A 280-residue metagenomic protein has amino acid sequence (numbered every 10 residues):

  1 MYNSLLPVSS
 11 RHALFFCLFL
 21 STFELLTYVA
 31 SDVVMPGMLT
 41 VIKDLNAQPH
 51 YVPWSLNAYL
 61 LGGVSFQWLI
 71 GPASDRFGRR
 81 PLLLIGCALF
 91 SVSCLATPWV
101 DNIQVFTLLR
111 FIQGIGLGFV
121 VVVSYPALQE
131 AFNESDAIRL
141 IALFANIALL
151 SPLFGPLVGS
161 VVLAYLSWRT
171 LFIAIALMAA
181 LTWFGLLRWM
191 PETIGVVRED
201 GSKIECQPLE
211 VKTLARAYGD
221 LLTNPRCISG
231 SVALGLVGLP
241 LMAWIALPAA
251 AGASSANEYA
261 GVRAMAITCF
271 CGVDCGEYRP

Functional and structural regions predicted by a protein language model:
Y2-S9, G195-G230: Juxtamembrane intracellular "pre-TM" segments in multi-pass secondary transporters
D32, L60-W68, P152-L153, F270-Y278: Residue-level signature of mid-helix packing/kink "hotspots" within the transmembrane helices of 12-pass Major
G37-S65: Extracellular/periplasmic helix-loop-helix junction of adjacent transmembrane segments in MFS-like secondary
D44-N46, G78, W99-V105, G116 (+1 more regions): Helix-breaking motifs and short loop linkers at transmembrane-helix boundaries and internal kinks in secondary membrane
V64-Q104: Conserved MFS/SLC helix-loop-helix module at the cytosolic interface between two early adjacent transmembrane helices
V105, E134-S135, A142-G195: Helix-loop-helix hairpin linking two adjacent transmembrane segments in secondary transporters
L109-L150: Cytoplasmic helix-loop-helix junction between adjacent transmembrane helices in 12-TM secondary transporters
R226-A266: Extracytoplasmic gate region of multi-pass secondary transporters
